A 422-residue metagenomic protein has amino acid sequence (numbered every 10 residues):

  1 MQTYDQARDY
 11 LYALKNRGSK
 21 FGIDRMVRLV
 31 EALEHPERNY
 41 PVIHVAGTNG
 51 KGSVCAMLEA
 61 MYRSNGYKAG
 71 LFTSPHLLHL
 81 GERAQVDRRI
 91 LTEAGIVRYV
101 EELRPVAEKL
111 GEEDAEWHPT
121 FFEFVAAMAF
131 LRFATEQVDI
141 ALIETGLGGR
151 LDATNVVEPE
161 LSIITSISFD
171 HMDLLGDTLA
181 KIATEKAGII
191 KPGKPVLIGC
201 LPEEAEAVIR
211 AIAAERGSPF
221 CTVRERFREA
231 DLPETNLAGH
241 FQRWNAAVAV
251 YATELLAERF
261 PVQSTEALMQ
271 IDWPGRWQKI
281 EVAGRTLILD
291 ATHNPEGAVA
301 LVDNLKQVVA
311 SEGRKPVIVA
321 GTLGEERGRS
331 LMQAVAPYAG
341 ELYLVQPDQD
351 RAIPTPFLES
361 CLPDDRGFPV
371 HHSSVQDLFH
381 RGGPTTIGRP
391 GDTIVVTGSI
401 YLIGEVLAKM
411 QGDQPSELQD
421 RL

Functional and structural regions predicted by a protein language model:
M1-G47, S53-Y67, F72-S74, G111-E116: Short functional linear segments
V30-E31, H35-R38, S64-V157: ATP-dependent carboxylate-amine ligase catalytic core
L58-R63, F133, V335, L362-P363 (+1 more regions): Hydrophobic alpha-helical packing residues
V125-L174, E206-N236: Extended acidic/charged loop-beta regions that coordinate divalent cations and stabilize anionic phosphate/carboxylate
I140-T145, A153-I163, S168-H171, K181 (+1 more regions): Nucleotide phosphate-binding/pyrophosphate-handling subdomain across enzymes that bind or process nucleotide phosphates
A183-P192: Membrane-proximal helix-turn-helix segments that form the acceptor-binding/catalytic region of lipid-linked
P202-C221, T286-I288, R329-V395: C-terminal helical cap/extension that packs against the catalytic core of soluble nucleotide-cofactor enzymes
P347-R351, S416-L422: Short, flexible loop segments at boundaries between secondary-structure elements
